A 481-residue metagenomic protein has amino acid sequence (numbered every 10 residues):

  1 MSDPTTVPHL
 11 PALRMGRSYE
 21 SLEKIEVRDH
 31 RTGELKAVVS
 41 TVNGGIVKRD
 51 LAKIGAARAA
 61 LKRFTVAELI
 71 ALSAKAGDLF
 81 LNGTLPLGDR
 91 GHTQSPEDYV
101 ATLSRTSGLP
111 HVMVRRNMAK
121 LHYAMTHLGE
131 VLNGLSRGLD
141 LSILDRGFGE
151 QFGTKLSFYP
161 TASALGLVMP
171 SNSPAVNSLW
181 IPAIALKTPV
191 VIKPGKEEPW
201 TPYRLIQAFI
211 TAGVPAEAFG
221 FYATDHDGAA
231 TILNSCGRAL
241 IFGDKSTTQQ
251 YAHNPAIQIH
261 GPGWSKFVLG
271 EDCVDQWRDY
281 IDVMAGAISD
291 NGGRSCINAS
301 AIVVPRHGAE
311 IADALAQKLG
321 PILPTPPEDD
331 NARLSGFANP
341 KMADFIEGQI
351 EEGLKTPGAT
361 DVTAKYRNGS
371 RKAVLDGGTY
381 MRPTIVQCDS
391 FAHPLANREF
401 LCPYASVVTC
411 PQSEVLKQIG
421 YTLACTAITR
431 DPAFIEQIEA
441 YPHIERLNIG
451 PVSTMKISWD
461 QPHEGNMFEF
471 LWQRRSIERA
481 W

Functional and structural regions predicted by a protein language model:
M1-Q151: N-terminal Rossmann-like NAD(P)+-binding subdomain of aldehyde/semialdehyde dehydrogenases
R28-V42, V66-L81, V214-A216, A285-G286 (+3 more regions): Conserved C-terminal structural/oligomerization subdomain of aldehyde/semialdehyde dehydrogenase
R31-L35, I232-N234, G261-P262, S295-N298 (+4 more regions): Short glycine-enriched loop/turn motifs at secondary-structure junctions
G33, L69, K187, F219 (+5 more regions): Residue-level signal for inorganic ion chemistry
K75, N82, T211-G213, C236-R238 (+1 more regions): ALDH superfamily catalytic-core signature
S136-D282: Rossmann-like NAD(P) dinucleotide-binding subdomain of oxidoreductase/dehydrogenase enzymes
A162, C236, N254-P255, A299 (+2 more regions): Short, well-ordered alpha-helix to beta-strand connector turns
P189, A359, A424: Residue-level detector of anion-binding/catalytic polar loops
